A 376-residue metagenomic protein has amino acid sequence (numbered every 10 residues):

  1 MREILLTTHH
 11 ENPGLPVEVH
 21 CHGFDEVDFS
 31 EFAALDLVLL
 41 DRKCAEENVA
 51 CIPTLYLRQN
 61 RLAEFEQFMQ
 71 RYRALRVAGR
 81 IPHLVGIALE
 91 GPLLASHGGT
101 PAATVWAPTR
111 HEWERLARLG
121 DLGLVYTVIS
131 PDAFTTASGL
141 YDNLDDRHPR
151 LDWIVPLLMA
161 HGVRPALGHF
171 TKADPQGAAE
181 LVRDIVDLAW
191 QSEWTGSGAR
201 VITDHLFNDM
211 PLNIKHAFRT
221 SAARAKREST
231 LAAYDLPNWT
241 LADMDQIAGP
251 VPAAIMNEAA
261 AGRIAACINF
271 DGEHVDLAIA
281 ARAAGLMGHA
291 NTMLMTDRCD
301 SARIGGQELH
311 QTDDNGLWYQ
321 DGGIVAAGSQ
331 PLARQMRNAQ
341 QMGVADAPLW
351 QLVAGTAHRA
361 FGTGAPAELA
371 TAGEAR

Functional and structural regions predicted by a protein language model:
M1-F32: Replace "His-x-His-based motif
R2, H9-L15, K43-V49, R71-L75: N-terminal hydrophobic targeting/anchoring segments and the immediately downstream early-domain regions of hydrolases
R2-L6, S30-R42, D152-P156: N-terminal glycine-/serine-/threonine-rich phosphate-binding loop
E18-F24, L37-E66, I81-S96, G120-G139 (+3 more regions): Divalent metal-dependent hydrolysis catalytic cores, especially in the metallo-beta-lactamase
C21-L35, G99-P108: Active-site mouth loops of central-metabolism enzymes
D28-D36, L62-R73: Glycine-rich anion/phosphate-binding loops
A74, W106-C267, H274-T292, R337: Histidine/acidic residue-rich metal-binding segments in metalloenzymes
I214, R219-I268, R282-A375: His/Asp/Glu-enriched, well-ordered alpha-helical/loop segment that forms or immediately abuts the divalent-metal
